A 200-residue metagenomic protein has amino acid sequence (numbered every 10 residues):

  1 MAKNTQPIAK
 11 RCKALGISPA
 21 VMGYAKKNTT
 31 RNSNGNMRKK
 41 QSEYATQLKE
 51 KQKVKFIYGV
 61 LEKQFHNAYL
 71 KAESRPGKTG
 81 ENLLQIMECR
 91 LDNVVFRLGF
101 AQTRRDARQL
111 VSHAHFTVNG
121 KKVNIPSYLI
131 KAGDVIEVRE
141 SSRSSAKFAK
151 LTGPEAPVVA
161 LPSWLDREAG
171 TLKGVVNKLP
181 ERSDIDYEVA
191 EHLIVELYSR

Functional and structural regions predicted by a protein language model:
M1-L98, I125-R200: Ferredoxin-like alpha/beta domains used as RNA- or RNAP-binding modules
A101-R104: Beta-rich strand-turn-strand
L110-V111, I130: Short, well-ordered loop/turn sites that connect or cap secondary structure elements
